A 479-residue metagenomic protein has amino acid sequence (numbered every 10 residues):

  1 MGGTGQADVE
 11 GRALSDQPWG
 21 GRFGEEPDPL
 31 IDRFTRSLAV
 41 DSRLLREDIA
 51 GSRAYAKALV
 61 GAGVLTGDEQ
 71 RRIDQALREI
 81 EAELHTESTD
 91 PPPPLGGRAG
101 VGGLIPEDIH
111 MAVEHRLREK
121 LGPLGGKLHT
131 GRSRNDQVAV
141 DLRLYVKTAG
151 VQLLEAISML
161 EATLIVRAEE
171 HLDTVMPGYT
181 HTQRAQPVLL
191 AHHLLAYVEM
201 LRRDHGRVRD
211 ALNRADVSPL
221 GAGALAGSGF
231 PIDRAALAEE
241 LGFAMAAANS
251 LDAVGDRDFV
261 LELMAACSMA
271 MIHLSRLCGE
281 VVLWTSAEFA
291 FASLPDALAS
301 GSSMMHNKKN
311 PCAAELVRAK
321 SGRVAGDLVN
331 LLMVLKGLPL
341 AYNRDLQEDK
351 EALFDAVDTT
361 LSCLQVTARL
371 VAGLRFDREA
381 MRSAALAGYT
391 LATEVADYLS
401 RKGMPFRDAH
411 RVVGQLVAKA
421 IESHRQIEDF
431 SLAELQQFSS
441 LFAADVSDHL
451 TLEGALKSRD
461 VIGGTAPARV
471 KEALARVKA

Functional and structural regions predicted by a protein language model:
G2, V9-D90, G103-G227, P231-A238 (+5 more regions): A helix-coil-helix interface module used to build multimeric assemblies and to scaffold catalytic/cofactor sites
V9-E47, G51, P123-L124, N307-A479: Glycine-rich cofactor/substrate-binding loops
A54-K57, L144, T148, L261-A265 (+1 more regions): Positions in alpha-helical segments
Y55, A76-E83, R116, K120 (+15 more regions): Generic, well-ordered alpha-helical scaffold segments in large soluble proteins
V64-L65, A290, P405, Q426: Conserved hydrophobic residue
G96-R98: Glycine-biased, low-complexity coil/linker segments
L142, A149-G150, L154, E169 (+6 more regions): Charged, flexible cofactor/metal-binding loops and thiol motifs
